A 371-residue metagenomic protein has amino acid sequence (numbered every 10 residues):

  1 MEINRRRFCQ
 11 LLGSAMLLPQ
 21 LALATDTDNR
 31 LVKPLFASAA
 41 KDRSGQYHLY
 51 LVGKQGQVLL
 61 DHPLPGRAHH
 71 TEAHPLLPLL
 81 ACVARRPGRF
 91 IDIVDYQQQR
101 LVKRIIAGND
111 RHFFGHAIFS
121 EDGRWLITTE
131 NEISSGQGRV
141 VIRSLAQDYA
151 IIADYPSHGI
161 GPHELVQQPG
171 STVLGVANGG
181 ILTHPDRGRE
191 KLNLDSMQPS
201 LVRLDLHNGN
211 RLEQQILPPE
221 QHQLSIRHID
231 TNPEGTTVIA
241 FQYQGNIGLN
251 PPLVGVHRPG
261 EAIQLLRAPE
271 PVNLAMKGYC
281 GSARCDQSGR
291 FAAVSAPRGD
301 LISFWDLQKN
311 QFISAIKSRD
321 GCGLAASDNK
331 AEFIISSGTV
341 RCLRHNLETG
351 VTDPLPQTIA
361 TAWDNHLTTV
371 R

Functional and structural regions predicted by a protein language model:
M1-T27: N-terminal export signals
Q57-H62, V102-A107, A150-Y155, L212-P218 (+3 more regions): A short beta-strand motif characteristic of beta-propeller blades
L64-I93, Q98-F119: Blade-loop segments of beta-propeller domains
G66-A73, H112-I118, I160-V166, Q223-H228 (+3 more regions): Repeated scaffold domains used in trafficking and secretory/extracellular systems, primarily beta-propellers
P75-L76, E121-D122, P169-G170, N232-E234 (+2 more regions): Residue-level detector of Asp-centered blade-edge/turn motifs that repeat once per structural unit in beta-propeller
D110-H116, T129-Q168: Asp-box/WD-like beta-propeller blade repeats and closely related beta-sheet repeat scaffolds
T129-E132, V176-M197, A240-P251: Short, conserved, GDST-rich strand-edge loop motifs in beta-rich repeat architectures
V140-L145, L194-L206, P252-P259: Beta-propeller blade signature
